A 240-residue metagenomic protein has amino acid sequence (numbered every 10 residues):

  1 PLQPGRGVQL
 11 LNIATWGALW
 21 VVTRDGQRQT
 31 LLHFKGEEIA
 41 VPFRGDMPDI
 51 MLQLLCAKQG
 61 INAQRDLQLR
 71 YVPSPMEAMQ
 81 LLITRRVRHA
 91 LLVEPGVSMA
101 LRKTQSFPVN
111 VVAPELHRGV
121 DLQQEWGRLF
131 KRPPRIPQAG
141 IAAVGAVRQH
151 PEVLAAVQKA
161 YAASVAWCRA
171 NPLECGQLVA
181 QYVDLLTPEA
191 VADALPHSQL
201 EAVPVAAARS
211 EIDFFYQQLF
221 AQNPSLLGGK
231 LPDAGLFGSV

Functional and structural regions predicted by a protein language model:
P1, E37, L55-N62, L81 (+7 more regions): Structured segments of extracytoplasmic/periplasmic soluble domains in secreted or envelope-associated proteins
P1-V72, R88-E94, V111-G119: Short, glycine-/small- and polar/acidic-enriched structural segments that line small-molecule recognition paths
I13, G26, L31, A40-P48 (+7 more regions): Extracytoplasmic/periplasmic, Sec-exported soluble proteins
G17, K35, P137, F215 (+1 more regions): Residues that flank catalytic or metal-binding motifs in active/ligand-binding sites
Q29, D46-M47, E77, P95 (+2 more regions): Short alpha-helical
E77-L178: Pocket-lining segment of extracytoplasmic ligand-binding domains
A146-Q222: Secondary-structure end/capping motifs
D213-V240: Conserved C-terminal helix/tail region of periplasmic/extracytoplasmic solute-binding proteins
